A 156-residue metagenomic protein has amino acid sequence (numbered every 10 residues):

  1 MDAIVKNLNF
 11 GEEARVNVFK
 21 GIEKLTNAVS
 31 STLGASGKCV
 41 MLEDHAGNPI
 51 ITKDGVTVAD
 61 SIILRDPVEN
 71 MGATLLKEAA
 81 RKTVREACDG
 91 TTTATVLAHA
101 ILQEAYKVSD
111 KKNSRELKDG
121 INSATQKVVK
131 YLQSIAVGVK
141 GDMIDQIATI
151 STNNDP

Functional and structural regions predicted by a protein language model:
M1-P156: N-terminal glycine-/lysine-enriched basic segments
